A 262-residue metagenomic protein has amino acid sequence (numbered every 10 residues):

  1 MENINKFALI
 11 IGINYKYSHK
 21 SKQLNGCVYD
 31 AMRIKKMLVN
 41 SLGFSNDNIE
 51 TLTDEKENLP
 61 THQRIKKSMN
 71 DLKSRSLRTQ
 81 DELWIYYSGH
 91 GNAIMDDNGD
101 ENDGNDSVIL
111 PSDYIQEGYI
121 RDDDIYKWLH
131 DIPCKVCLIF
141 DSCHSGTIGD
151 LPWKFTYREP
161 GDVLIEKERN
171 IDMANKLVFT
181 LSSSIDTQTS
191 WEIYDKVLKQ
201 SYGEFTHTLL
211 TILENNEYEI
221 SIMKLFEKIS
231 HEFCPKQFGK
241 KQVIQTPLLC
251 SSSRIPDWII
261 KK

Functional and structural regions predicted by a protein language model:
M1-K262: Cysteine endopeptidase catalytic domains of the caspase/legumain-like
